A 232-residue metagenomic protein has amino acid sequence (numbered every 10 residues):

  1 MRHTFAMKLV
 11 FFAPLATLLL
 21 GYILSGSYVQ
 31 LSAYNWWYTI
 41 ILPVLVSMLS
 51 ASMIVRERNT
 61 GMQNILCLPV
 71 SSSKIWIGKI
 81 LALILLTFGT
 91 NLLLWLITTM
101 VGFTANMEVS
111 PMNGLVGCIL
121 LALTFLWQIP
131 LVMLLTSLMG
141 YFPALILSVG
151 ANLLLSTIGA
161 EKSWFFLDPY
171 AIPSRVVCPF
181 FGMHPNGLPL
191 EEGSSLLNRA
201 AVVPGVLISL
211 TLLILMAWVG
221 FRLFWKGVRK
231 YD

Functional and structural regions predicted by a protein language model:
M1-V10, K226-Y231: Aromatic- and glycine-rich beta-strand/loop motifs that create alpha-glucan
L9-V10, M139-G159: Pore- or pathway-lining transmembrane helices of multi-pass membrane proteins that form conduits for solutes/ions
Y28, G150-Y231: Terminal transmembrane helical anchor/hairpin motif
A33-R56: Long, hydrophobic alpha-helical segments
I65-S72: Short helix-to-coil transition segments within interhelical loops that connect adjacent transmembrane helices
S72-V101: Selective transmembrane-helix segments that form parts of the transport pathway or gating/packing helices in multipass
I97-C118: Membrane-interfacial helix-loop-helix connectors in multipass membrane proteins
N113-P143, T211-V219: Hydrophobic alpha-helical transmembrane segments of polytopic membrane proteins
